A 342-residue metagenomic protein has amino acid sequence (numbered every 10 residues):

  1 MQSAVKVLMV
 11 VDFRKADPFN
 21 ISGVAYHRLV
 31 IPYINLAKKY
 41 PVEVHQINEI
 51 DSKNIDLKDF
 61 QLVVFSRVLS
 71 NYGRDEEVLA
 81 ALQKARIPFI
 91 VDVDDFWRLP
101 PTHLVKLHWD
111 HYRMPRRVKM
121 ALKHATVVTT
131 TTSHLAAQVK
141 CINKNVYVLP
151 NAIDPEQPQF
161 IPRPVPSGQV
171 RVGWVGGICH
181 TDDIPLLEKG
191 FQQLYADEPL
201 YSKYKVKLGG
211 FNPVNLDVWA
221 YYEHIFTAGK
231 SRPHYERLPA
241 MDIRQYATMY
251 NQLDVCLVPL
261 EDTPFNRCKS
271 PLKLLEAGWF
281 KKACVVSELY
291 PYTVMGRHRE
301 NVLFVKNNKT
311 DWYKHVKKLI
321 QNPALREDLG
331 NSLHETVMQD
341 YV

Functional and structural regions predicted by a protein language model:
M1-S70: N-terminal pre-catalytic "stem/leader" segment of glycosyltransferase-like enzymes
V11-K38, D154-F160, S167-N251: Conserved catalytic-core segment of nucleotide-activated headgroup transferases in glycan assembly
D51, P88, L99-M120, P155: Nucleotide-sugar donor phosphate/pyrophosphate-binding loop at the beta->alpha transition of glycosyltransferases
V78-K84, H108-V127, C141: Membrane-proximal helix-turn-helix segments that form the acceptor-binding/catalytic region of lipid-linked
H134, A152: Carbohydrate-associated surface elements
D182, E236-Y250, D254-E276, V285-G296: Nucleotide-sugar-dependent
G296-T310, K318-P323: Conserved acidic donor-binding segment of nucleotide-sugar-dependent glycosyltransferases
P323-V342: A charged, aromatic-enriched C-terminal amphipathic alpha-helix characteristic of glycosyltransferases across folds
